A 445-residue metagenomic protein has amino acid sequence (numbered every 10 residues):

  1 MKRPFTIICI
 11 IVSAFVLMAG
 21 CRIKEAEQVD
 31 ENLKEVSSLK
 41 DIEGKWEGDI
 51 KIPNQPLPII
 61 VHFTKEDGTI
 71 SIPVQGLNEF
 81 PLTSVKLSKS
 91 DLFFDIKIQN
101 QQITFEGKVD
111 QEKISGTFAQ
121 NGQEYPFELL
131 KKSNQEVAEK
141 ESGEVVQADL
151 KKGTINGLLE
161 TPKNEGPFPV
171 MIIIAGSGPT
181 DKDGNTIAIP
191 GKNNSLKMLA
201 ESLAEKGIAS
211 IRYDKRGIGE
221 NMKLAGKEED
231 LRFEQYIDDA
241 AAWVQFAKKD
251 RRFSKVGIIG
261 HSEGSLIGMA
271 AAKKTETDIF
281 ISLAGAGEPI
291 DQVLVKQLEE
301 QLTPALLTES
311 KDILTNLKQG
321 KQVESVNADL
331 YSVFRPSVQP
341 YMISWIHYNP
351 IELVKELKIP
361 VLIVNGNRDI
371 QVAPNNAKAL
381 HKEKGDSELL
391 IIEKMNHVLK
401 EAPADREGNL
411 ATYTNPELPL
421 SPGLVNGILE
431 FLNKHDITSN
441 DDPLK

Functional and structural regions predicted by a protein language model:
Q28-E106, F118, V170: Central antiparallel beta-sheet cores of small beta-barrel/beta-sandwich binding domains
K51, L130-G166: N-terminal cap/lid segment of alpha/beta-hydrolase-fold proteins
N164-E205: Short, surface-exposed "cap/lid" segments of acyl-processing enzymes
S195, E228-D250: Alpha/beta-hydrolase active-site loop
Q245-E299: Primarily recognizes the serine-hydrolase "nucleophile elbow" in alpha/beta-hydrolase and SGNH/GDSL folds
I279-L353: Accessory cap/linker subdomain of secreted extracellular hydrolases
L357, I363-N365: Short beta-strand/loop motif that positions the catalytic acidic residue of the alpha/beta-hydrolase fold
I359, V372-E383: Short alpha-helix in the alpha/beta-hydrolase fold that links the catalytic acid
